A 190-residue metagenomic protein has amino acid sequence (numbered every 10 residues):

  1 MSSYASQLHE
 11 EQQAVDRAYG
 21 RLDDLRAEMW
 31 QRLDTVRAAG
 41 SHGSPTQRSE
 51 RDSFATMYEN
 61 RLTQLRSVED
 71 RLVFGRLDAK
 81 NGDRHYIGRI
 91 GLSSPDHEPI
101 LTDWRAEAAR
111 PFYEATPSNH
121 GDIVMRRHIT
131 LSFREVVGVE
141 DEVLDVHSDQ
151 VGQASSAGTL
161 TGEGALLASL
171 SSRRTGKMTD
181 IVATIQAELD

Functional and structural regions predicted by a protein language model:
M1-V182, L189: Extended, charged low-complexity regulatory segments
